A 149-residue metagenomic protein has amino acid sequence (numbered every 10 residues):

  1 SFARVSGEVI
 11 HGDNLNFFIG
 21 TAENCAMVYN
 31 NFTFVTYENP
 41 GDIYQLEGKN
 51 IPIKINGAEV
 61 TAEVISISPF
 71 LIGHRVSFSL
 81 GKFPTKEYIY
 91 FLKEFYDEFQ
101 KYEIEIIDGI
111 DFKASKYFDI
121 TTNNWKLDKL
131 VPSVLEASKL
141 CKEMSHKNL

Functional and structural regions predicted by a protein language model:
S1-L149: A generic "folded-domain core" signal
